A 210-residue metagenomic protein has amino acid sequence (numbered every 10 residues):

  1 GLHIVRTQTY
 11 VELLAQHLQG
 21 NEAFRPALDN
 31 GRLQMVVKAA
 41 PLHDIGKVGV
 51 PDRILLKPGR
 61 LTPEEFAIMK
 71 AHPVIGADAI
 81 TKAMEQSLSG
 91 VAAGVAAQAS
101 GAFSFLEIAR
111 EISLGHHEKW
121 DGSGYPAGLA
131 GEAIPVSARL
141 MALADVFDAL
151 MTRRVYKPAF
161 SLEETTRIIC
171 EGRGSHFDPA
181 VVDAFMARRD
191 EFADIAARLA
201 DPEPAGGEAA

Functional and structural regions predicted by a protein language model:
G1-A210: Metal-dependent catalytic cores of enzymes that make or break cyclic nucleotides and related phosphoester linkages
